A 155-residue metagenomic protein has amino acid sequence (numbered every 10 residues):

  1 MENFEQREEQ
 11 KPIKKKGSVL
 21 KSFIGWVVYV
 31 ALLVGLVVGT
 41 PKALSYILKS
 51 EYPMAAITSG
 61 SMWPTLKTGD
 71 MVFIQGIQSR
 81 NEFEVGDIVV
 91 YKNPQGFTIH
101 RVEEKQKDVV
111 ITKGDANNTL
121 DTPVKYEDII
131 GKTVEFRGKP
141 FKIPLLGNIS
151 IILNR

Functional and structural regions predicted by a protein language model:
M1-S79, P140-R155: Protein maturation boundaries and topogenic segments
I57, I88, T98-E104: Short beta-strand-centered aromatic/proline hotspots
G69-M71, E84-D87: Structural motif
V72-F73, V90, I130: Hydrophobic beta-strand signal
I77-E82, P94-T98: Short, charged beta-turn/beta-strand-edge "cap" motif at the junction between a beta-strand and an adjacent loop
I88-K92, T112: Short beta-strand segments that buttress and anchor functional surface loops
K92-H100, T122-K125: Short coil-to-beta-strand transition motifs
E103, V109-G147: Extended, hydrophilic extramembrane loops/domains of integral membrane proteins
